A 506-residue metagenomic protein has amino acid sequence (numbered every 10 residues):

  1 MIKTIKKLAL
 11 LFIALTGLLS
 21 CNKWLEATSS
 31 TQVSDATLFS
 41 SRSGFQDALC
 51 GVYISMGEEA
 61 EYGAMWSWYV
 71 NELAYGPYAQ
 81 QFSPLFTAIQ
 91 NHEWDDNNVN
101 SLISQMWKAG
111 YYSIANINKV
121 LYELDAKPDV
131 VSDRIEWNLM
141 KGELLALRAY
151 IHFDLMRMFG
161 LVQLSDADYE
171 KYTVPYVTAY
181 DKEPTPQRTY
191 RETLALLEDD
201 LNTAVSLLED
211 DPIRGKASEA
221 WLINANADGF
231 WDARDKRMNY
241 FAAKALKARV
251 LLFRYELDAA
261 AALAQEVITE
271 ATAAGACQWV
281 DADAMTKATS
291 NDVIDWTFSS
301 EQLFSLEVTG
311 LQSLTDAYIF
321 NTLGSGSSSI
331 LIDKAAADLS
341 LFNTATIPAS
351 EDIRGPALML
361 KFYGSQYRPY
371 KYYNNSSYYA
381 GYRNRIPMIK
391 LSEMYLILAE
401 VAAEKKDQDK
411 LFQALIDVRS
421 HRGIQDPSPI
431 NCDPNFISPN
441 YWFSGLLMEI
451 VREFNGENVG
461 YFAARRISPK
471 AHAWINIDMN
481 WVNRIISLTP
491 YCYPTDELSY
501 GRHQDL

Functional and structural regions predicted by a protein language model:
M1-T31: Bacterial Sec-dependent N-terminal signal peptides
C21-V70, V308, D426, P469-L506: Membrane-proximal, proline-rich intrinsically disordered regions
P84-F159, E183-E192, S206-L208, Y379-I386 (+2 more regions): Conserved, well-structured interaction surfaces
I114-I117, L194, L201, A264 (+2 more regions): Inward-facing hydrophobic residues that define packing positions of alpha-helical scaffold repeats
R237-M238, L252-Y255, A261-L391, D426-N431 (+7 more regions): Hydrophobic-face positions in mid-chain alpha helices that act as interaction patches
